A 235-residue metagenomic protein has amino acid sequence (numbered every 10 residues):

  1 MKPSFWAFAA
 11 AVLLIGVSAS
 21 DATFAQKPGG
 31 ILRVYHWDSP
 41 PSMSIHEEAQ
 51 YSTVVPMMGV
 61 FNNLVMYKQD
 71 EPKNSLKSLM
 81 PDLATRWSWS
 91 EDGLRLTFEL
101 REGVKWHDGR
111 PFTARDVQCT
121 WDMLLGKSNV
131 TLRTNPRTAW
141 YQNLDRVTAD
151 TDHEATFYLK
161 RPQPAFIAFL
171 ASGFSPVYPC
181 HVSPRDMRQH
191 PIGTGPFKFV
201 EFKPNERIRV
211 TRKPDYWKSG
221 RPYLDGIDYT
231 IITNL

Functional and structural regions predicted by a protein language model:
A7-S18: Bacterial N-terminal signal peptides
D21-A22, E99, N135-C180, E201-K203: Surface-exposed binding/hinge segments that line and control ligand-binding clefts or catalytic entry sites
G29-D38, T85, R95-T97, V117-T120 (+4 more regions): Short, well-ordered beta-strand elements
Y35-E91, D122, H190-T194: N-terminal lobe/hinge region of extracytoplasmic solute-binding protein
V65-N74, Q163-P222, G226, L235: Gly/Pro-rich hinge or "lid" segments in bacterial periplasmic/extracellular proteins
T85-V130, D150, T156: Aromatic- and charge-enriched surface segment that lines or borders ligand/interaction sites
L124, V130-T134, R146-T148, V200-T211 (+1 more regions): Extracellular/periplasmic solute-recognition and catalytic clefts
